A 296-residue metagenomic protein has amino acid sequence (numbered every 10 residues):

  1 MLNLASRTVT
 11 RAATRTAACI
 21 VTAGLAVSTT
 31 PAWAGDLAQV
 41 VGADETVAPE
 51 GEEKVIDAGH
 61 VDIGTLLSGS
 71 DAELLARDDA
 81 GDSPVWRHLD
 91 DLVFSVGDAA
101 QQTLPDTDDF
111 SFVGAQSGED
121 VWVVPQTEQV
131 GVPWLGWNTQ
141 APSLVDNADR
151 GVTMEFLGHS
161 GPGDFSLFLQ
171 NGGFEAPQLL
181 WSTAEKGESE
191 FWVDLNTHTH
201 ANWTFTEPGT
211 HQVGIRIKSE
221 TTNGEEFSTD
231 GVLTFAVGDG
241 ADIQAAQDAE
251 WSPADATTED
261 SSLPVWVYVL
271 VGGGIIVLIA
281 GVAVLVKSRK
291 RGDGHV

Functional and structural regions predicted by a protein language model:
M1-G35, Y268-S288: Secretory targeting and sorting signals
G35-E188, W192-T197, T229, G238-V267 (+2 more regions): Phosphate/adenylate-binding glycine loop and adjacent helical scaffold
G172, E220-T222: Change "in extracellular beta-sheet-rich domains … of secreted and cell-surface proteins" to "in beta-sheet-rich domains
T199, E207-H211: Short tyrosine-centred short linear motifs in exposed loops/low-complexity segments
I215-I217: Hydrophobic/tyrosine-rich beta-strand signature of extracellular beta-sandwich/beta-rich modules, prominently
T222-T234: Beta-sandwich strand segments
K290-V296: Cytoplasmic C-terminal tails of single-pass
